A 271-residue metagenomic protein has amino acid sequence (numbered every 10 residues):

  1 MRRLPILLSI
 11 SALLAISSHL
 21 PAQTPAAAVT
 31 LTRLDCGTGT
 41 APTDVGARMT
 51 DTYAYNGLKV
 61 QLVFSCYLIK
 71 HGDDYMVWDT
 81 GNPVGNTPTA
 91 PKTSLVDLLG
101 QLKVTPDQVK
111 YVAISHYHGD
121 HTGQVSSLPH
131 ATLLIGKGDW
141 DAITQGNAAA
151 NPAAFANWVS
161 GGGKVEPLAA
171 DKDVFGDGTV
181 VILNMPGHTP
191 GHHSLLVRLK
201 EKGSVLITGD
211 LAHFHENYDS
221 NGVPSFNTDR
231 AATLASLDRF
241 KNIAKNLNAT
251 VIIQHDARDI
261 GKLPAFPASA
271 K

Functional and structural regions predicted by a protein language model:
L4, S17-D97, Q108, K202-G209 (+1 more regions): Metallo-beta-lactamase
L7-S17: Bacterial N-terminal signal peptides
T24, T93, L98-Q108, K137-N184 (+1 more regions): Metallo-beta-lactamase
T40-T43, Y117-G123, D141-I143, P190-H193 (+2 more regions): Active-site environment of divalent metal-dependent phosphoester hydrolases
N56-V60, L183-H188: Short Gly/Pro-enriched turn/cap motifs at secondary-structure boundaries
V77-T80, K110-H116, L134-G136, L168 (+4 more regions): Active-site neighborhood of phospho(di)ester-bond hydrolases with catalytic His/Asp-centered motifs
P88-I135: Active-site metal-binding motif and surrounding structural segment of the metallo-beta-lactamase
T89, S194-L196, E201-K271: Cap/insert and terminal regions of metallo-dependent hydrolase folds
